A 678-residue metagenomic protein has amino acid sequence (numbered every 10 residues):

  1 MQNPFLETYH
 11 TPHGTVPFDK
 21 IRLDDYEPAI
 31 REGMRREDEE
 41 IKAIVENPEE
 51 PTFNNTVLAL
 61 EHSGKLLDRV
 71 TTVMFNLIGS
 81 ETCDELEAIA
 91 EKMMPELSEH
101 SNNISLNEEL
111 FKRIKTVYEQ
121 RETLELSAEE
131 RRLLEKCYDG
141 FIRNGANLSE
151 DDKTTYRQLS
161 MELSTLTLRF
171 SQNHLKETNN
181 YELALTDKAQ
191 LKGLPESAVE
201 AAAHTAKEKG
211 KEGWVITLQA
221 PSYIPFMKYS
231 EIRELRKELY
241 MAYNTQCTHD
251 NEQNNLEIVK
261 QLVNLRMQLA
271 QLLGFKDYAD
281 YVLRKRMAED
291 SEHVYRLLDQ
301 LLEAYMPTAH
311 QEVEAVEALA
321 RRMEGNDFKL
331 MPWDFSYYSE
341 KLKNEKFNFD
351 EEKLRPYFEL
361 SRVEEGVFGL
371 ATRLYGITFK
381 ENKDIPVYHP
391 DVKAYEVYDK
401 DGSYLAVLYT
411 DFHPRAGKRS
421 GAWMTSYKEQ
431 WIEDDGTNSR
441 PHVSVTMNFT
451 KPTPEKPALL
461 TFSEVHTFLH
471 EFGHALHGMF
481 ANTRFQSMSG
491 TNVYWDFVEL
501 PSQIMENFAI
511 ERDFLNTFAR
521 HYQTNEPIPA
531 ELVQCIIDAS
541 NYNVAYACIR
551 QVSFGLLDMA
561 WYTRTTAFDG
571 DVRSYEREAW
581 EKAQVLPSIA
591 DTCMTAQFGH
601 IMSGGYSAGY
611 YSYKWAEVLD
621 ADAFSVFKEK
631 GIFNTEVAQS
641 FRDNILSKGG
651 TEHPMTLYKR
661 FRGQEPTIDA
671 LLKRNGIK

Functional and structural regions predicted by a protein language model:
Q2-L194, F627: N-terminal helix-rich structural modules
Q2-P28, E32, G213-V215, R362 (+8 more regions): C-terminal, non-catalytic "cap/extension" segments appended to globular domains
H10-D25, M74-M93, T116-Q158, T217-E257 (+6 more regions): Short His/Asp/Glu-rich catalytic/ion-coordination signatures at enzyme active sites or charged loops
R35, E39, A43-E50, L66-C83 (+25 more regions): Intrinsically disordered or highly flexible coil/loop and linker segments, enriched in small and charged/polar residues
K65-N76, D139, M241, F335-K343 (+2 more regions): Short, hydrophobic/amphipathic alpha-helical patches that form generic packing surfaces within helical domains
L133, T165, Q172, K176-T217 (+7 more regions): Active-site-proximal, well-structured secondary-structure segments within enzyme catalytic domains
N255-M267, H442-V445, T483, K648-G650: Short, hydrophobic/aliphatic alpha-helical segments
T450-L469: Short pre-active-site segment immediately N-terminal to the catalytic Zn-binding motif
